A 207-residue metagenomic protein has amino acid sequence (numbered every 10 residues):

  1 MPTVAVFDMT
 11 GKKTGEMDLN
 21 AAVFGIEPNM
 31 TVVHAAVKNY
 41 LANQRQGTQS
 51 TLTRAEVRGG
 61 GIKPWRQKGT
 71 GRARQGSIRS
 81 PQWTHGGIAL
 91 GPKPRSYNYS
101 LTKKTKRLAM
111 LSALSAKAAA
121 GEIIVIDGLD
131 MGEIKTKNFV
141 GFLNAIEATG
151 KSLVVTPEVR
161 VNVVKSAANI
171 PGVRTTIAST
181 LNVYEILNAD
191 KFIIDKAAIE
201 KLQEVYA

Functional and structural regions predicted by a protein language model:
M1-Q46, G91-A207: Extended polybasic, low-complexity segments that bind anionic RNA or targeting/receptor surfaces
T31-K68: A short, flexible low-complexity segment enriched in Lys/Arg and Gly/Pro that occurs in N-terminal basic tails
R54-L90: Glycine/serine-rich anion-binding loops at beta->alpha junctions that coordinate negatively charged ligand groups
